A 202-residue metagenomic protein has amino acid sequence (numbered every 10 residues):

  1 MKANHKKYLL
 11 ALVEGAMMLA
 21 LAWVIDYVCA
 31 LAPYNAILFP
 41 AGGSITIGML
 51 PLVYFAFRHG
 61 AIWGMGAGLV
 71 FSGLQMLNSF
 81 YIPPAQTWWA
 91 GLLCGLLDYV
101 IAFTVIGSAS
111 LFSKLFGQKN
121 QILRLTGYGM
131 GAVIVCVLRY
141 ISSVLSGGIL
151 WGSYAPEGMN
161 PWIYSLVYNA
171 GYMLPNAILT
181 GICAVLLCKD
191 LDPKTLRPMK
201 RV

Functional and structural regions predicted by a protein language model:
M1-L19, L115, G129-M130, M159-V202: Alpha-helical transmembrane segments and their cytosolic interface
M1-M65: Hydrophobic transmembrane alpha-helices
M17, G66-G73, L93-L96, V100 (+2 more regions): Hydrophobic residues within alpha-helical transmembrane segments of multi-pass solute transporters/permease subunits
D26-G42, V70-S113: Interfacial aromatic-anchored transmembrane helix boundaries in multi-pass membrane proteins
C29-P33, N78, I82, F112-Q121 (+2 more regions): Membrane-interfacial segments
W63-G68, G91, Y128-A132, S165: Alpha-helical transmembrane segments and their helix-entry boundary regions
L74-Q75, L138-L150: C-terminal TM-helix exit segments that contain a strictly Trp-centered aromatic cap at the helix terminus
K114-Y140, M199-V202: Internal alpha-helical transmembrane segments of multi-pass membrane proteins
